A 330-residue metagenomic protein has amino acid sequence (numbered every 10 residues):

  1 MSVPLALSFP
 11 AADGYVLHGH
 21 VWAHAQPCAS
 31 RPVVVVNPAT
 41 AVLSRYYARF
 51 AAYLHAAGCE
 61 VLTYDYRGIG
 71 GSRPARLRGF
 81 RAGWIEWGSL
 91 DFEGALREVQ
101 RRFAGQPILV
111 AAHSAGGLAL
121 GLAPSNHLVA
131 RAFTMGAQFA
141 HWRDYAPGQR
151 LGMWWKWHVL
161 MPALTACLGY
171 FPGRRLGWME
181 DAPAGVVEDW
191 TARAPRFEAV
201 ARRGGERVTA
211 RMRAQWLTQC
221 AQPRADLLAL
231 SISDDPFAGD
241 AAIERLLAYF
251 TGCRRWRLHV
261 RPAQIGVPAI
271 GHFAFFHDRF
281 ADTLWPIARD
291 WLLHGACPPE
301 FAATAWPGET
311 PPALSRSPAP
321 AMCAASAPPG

Functional and structural regions predicted by a protein language model:
M1-H24: N-terminal cap/lid segment of alpha/beta-hydrolase-fold proteins
A39-V42: Active-site glycine-rich loops that stabilize anionic/oxyanionic intermediates across multiple enzyme folds
S44-R76: Conserved alpha/beta-hydrolase
R81-R102: Alpha/beta-hydrolase active-site loop
A111-V200: Alpha/beta-hydrolase-fold enzymes
P223, A229-S231: Short beta-strand/loop motif that positions the catalytic acidic residue of the alpha/beta-hydrolase fold
A238-Y249: Short alpha-helix in the alpha/beta-hydrolase fold that links the catalytic acid
V260-P329: Catalytic active-site module of serine/aspartate enzymes centered on a nucleophile-bearing elbow/loop
